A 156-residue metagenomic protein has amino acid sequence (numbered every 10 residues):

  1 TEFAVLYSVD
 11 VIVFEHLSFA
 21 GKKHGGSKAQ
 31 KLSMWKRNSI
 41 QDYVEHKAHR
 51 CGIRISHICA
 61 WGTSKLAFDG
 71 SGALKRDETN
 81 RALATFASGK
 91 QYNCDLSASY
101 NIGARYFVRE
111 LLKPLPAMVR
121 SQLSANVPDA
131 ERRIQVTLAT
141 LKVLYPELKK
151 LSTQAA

Functional and structural regions predicted by a protein language model:
T1-A156: Positively charged, helix-rich recognition surfaces that bind polyanionic ligands
